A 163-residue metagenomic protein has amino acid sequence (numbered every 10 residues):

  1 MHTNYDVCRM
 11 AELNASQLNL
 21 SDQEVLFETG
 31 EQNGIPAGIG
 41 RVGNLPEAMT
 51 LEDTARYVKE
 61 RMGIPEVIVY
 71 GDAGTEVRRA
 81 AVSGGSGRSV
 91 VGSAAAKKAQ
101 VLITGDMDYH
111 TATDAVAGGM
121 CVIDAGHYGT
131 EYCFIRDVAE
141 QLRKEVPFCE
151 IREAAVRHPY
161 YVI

Functional and structural regions predicted by a protein language model:
M1-I163: Hydrophobic structural segments
